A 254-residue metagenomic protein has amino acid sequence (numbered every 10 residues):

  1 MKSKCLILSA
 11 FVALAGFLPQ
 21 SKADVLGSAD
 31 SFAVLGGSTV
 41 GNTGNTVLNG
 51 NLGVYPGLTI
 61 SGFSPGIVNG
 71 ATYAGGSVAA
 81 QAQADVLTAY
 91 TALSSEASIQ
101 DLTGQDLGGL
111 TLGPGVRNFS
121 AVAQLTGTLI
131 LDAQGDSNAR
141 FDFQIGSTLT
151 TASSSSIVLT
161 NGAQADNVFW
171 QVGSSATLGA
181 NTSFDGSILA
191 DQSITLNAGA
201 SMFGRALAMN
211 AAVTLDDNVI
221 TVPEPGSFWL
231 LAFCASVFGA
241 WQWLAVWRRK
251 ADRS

Functional and structural regions predicted by a protein language model:
M1-L8, W247: Bacterial N-terminal signal peptides that target proteins for export
C5-A10, G226-W229: Sec-dependent signal peptide hydrophobic core
S9-G16, S236: Bacterial N-terminal signal peptides
A13, L26, P223-P225, W247: N-terminal non-cleavable signal-anchor helices
L14-S21, W243: C-terminal segment of classical bacterial N-terminal signal peptides
Q20-T221: Solvent-exposed adhesion/ligand-recognition segments of exported proteins
E224-W243: A short, hydrophobic C-terminal helix/tail in secreted or cell-surface proteins
A240-S254: C-terminal membrane-anchoring or membrane-association module
